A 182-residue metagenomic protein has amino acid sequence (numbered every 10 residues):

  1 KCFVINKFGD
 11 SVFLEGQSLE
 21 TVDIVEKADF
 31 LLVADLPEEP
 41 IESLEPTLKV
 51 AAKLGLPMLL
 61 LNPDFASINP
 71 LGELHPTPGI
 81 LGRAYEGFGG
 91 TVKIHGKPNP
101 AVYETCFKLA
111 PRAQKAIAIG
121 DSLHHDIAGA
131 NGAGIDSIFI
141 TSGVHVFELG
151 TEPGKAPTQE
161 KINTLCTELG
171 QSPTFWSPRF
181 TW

Functional and structural regions predicted by a protein language model:
K1-W182: Asp-based, Mg2+/Mn2+-dependent phosphohydrolase catalytic module
